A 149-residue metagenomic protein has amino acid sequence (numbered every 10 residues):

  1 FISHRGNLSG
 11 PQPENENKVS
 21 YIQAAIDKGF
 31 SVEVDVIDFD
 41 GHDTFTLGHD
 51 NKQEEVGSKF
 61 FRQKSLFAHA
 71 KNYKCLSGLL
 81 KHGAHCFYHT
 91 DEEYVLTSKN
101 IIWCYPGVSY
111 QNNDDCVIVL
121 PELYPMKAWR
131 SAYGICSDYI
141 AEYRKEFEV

Functional and structural regions predicted by a protein language model:
F1-V149: Phosphate-group recognition and catalysis centered on beta-loop-alpha active-site segments
